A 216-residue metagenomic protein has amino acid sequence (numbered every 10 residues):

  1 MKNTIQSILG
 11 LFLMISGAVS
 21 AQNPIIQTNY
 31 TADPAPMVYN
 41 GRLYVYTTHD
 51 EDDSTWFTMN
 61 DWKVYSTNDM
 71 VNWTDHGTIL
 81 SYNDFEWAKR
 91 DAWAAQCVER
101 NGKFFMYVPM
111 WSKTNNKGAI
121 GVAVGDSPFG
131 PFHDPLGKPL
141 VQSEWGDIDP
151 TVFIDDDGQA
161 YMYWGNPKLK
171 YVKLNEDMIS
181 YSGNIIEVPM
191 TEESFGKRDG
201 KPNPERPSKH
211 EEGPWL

Functional and structural regions predicted by a protein language model:
M1-Q22: Bacterial Sec-dependent N-terminal signal peptides
S20-L216: Carbohydrate-active catalytic/glycan-binding domains of CAZyme proteins, especially the secreted or lumenal ectodomains
